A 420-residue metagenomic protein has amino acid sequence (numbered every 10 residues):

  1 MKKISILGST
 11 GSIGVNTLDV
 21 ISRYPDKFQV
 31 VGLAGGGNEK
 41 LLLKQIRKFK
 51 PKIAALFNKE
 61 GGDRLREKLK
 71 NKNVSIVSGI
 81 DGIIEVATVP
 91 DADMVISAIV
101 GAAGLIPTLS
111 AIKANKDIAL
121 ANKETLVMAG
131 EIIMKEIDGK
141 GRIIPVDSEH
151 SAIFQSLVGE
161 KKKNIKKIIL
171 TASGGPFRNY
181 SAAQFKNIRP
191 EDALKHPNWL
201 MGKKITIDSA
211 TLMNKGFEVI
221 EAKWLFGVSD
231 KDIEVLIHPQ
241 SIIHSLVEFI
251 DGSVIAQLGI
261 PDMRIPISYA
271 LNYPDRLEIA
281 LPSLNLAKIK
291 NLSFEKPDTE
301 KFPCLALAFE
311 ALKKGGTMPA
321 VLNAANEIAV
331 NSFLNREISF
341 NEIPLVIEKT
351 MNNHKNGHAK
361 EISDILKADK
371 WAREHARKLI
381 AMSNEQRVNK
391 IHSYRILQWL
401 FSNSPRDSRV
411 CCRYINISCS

Functional and structural regions predicted by a protein language model:
M1-I391: Catalytic, metal-anchored helix/loop core of enzyme active sites in primary metabolism
G8, H392-I396, C412: N-terminal functional modules and adjacent low-complexity/disordered segments of proteins
V30, D275, Y394-I396, N403 (+1 more regions): Intrinsically disordered, low-complexity regions enriched in small/polar residues
I380-D407, S420: Short, basic, low-complexity termini and linkers enriched in Ser/Thr/Gly/Pro that act as targeting/leader peptides
D407-S408, I415: Secretory pathway export signals and precursors
C411-C412, C419: Cysteine-centered motifs
